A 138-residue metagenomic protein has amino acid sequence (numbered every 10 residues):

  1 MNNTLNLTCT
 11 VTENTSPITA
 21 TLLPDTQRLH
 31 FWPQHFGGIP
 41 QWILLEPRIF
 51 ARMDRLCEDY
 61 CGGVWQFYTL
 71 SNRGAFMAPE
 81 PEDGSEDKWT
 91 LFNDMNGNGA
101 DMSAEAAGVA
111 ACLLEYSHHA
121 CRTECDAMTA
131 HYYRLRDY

Functional and structural regions predicted by a protein language model:
T4-L29, H119-Y138: Low-complexity intrinsically disordered segments
Q27-F31, R48-R52, G108: Exposed alpha-helical structural elements
R28, C61-V64, A106-V109: Short runs of predominantly hydrophobic/aromatic residues within well-ordered alpha helices that form helix-helix
H30-L44: Extreme N-terminus nucleophile/cap motif
P40-S85: Amphipathic, interaction-prone secondary-structure segments
G84-Y138: Polybasic, proline/glycine-rich intrinsically disordered low-complexity segments
